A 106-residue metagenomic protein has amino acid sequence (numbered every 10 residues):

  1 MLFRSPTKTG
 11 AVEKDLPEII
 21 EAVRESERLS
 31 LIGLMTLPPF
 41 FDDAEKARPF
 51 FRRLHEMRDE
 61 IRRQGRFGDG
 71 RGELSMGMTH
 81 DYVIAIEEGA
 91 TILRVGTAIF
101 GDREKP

Functional and structural regions predicted by a protein language model:
M1-H80, I86-E88, F100: Conserved alpha/beta-domain cores
I86-P106: C-terminal helical cap(s) of enzyme catalytic domains, especially alpha/beta-barrels
